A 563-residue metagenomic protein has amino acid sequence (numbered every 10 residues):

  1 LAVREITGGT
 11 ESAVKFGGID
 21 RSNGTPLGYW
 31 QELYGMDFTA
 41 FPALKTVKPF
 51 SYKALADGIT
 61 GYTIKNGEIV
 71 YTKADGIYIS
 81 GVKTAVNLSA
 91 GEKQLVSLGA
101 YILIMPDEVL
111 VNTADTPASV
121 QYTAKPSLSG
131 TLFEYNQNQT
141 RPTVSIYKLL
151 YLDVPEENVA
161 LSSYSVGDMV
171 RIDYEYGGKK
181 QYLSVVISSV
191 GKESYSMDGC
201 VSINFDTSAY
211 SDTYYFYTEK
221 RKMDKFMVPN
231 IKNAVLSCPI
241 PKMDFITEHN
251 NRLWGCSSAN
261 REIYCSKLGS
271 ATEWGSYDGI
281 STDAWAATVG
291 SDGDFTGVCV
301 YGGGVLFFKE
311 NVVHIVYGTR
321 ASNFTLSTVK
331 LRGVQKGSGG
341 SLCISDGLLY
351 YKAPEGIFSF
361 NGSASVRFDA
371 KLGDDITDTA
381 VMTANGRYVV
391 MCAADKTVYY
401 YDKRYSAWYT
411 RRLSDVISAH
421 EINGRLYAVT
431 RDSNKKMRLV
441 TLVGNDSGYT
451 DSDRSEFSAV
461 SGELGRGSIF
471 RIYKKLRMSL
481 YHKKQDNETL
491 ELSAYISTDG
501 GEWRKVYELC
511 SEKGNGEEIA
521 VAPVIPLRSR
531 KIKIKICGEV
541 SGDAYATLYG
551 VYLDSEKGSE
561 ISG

Functional and structural regions predicted by a protein language model:
L1-G67, G333-G337, I344-L348, E355 (+1 more regions): Beta-sheet repeat architectures centered on beta-propellers
L1-Y151, E156, L161-V166, Y174-Q181: Extended assembly-interface regions of large multimeric machines
R4-I6, L128-I146, E156-Y164, Y174-P241: Small/polar beta-strand repeat architecture
I69-Y71, I104, G255, L306-F307 (+3 more regions): Conserved beta-strand element within WD40/beta-propeller blades
A74, D107, S258, E310 (+3 more regions): Short loop/turn segments immediately following the C-termini of beta-strands
D75-Y78, V109-L110, L253, I263-C265 (+9 more regions): Hydrophobic beta-strand positions in blades of beta-propellers and related beta-sheet-rich domains
G76-A85, V111-A124, I263-A284, V316-F324 (+3 more regions): Surface-exposed loop/turn elements that mediate protein-protein interactions on large endomembrane-trafficking
S237-M382: Beta-propeller and closely related beta-pinwheel folds
